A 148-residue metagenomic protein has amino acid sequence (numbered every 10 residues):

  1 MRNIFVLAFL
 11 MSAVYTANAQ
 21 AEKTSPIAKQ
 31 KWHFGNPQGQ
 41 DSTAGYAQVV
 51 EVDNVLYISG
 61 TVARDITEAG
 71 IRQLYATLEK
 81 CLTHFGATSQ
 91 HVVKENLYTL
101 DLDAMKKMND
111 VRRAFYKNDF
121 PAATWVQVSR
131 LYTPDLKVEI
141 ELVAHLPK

Functional and structural regions predicted by a protein language model:
F5, Y15-Q90, T99-K148: N-terminal presequence-like segments and the immediate start of the first folded domain
M11-S12: Repetitive helical segments and hydrophobic/amphipathic motifs
